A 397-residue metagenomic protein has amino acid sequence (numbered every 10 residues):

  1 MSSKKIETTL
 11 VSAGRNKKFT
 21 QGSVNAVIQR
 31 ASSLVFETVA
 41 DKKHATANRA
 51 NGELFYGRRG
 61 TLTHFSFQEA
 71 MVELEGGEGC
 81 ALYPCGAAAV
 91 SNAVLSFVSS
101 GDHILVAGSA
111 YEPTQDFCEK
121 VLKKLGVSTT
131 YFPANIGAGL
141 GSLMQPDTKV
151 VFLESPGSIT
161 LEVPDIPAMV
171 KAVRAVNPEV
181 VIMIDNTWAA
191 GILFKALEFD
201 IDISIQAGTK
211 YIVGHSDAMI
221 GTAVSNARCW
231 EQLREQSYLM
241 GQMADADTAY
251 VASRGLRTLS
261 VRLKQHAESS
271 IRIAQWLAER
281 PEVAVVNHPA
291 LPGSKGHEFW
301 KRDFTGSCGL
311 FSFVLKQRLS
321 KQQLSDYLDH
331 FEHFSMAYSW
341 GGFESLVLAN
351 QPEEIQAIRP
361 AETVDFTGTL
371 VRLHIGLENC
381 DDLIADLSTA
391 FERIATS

Functional and structural regions predicted by a protein language model:
M1-N51, T396: N-terminal glycine-rich, Lys/His-bearing helix-loop that initiates the first secondary-structure elements of many
S2, L10-F19, C80-R280, N287: Conserved PLP-enzyme active-site core in the AAT-like
R15-K17, R30-E37, W188, I273 (+4 more regions): Glycine-rich beta-alpha junction loops
S33, T38-A88, P113-K120: Conserved N-terminal alpha-helix of the aminotransferase class I/II PLP-enzyme fold
E119-K120, S128-T130, K149, R318-L319 (+1 more regions): PLP-dependent enzyme catalytic core of the Aspartate aminotransferase-like
G241, D329-S339, A390-S397: A common structural junction motif
A252-V261, C308-Q317, V371-G376: Short, well-ordered beta-strand elements within core beta-sheets of diverse protein domains
I271-E332, M336-F343, I355-E362: Conserved small-domain helix->loop->beta segment predominantly found in fold-type I
